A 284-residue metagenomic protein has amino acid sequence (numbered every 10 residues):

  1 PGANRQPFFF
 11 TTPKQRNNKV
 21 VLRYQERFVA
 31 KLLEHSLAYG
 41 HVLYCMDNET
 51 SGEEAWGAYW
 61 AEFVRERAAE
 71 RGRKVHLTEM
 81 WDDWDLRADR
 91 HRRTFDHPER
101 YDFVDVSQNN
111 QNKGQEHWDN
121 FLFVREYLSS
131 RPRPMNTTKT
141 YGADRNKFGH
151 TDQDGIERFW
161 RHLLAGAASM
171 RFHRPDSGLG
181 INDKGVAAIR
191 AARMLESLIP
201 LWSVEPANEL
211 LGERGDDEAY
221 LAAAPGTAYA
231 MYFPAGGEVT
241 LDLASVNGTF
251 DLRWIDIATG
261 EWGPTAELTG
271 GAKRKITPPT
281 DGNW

Functional and structural regions predicted by a protein language model:
P1-R100, G114: Active-site mouth of glycoside hydrolases
V29, G57, A61, F121 (+3 more regions): Amphipathic alpha-helical segments in well-structured domains
L43, K74-H76, P132-M135, A168: Proline-centered loop/turn at the N-terminus of a beta-strand
M46-E49, M80-D83, V106-N110, T138-G142 (+2 more regions): Active-site-proximal beta-strand/loop segments in catalytic clefts of secreted hydrolases
T50, A88, Y101-N109, W118-Q153 (+1 more regions): Active-site clefts of carbohydrate-active enzymes
R93-V104, W160-S169: Structural recognition of alpha->loop->beta junctions
P134, G142-N146, T151-A266, K275-W284: Aromatic- and carboxylate-lined catalytic core of secreted/periplasmic carbohydrate-active enzymes
